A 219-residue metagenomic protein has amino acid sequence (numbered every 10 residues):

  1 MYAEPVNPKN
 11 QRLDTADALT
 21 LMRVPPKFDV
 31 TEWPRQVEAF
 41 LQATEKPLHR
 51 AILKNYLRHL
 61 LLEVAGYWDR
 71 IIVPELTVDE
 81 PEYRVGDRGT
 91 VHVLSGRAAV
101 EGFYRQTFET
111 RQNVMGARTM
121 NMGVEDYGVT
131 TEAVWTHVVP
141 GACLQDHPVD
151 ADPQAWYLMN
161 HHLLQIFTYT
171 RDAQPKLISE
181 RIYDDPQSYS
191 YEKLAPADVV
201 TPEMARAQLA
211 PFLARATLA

Functional and structural regions predicted by a protein language model:
M1-R70, P74, R215-A219: Short, low-complexity N-terminal intrinsically disordered segments enriched in polar/charged residues
Y2-D29, Q154, L158-P211: Short beta-strand edge/turn micro-motifs at domain boundaries
Q36-F40, T44, V114, T119 (+1 more regions): A broad structural signal for short, well-ordered beta-strand segments within beta-sheet-rich domains
E45-H49, G96, W156: Residue-level preference for long, well-ordered alpha-helices that form the structural scaffold of enzyme catalytic
R50-A51, A65-C143: A solvent-exposed, acidic/Ser-Thr-rich amphipathic alpha-helical stretch
N55-H59, T131, Q165, E180-I182: Polar/charged side chains located within well-ordered beta-strands of beta-rich proteins
E109-N113, T136-L158, S188-S190: Short, cysteine-centered beta-strand-loop-beta hairpins and adjacent loop/turn segments enriched in charged/polar
V134, P211-L218: Charged, low-complexity interaction segments
